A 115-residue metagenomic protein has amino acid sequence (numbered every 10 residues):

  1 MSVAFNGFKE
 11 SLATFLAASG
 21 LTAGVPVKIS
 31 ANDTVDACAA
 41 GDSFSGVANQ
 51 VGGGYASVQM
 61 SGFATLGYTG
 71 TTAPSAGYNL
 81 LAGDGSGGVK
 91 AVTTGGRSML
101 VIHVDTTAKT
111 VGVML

Functional and structural regions predicted by a protein language model:
M1-L115: Surface-exposed, low-hydrophobicity beta-strand/loop segments enriched in small/polar/acidic residues
